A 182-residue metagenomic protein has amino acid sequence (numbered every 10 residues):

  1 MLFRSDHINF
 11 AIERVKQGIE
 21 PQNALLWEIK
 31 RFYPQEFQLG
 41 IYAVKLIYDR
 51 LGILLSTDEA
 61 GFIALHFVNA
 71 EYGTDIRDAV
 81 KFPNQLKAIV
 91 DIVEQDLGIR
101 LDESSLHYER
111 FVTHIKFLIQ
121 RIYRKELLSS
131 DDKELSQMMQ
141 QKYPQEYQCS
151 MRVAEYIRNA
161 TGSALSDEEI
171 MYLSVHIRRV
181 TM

Functional and structural regions predicted by a protein language model:
M1-M182: A cross-family "folded-core" feature that marks the main globular domain of proteins
